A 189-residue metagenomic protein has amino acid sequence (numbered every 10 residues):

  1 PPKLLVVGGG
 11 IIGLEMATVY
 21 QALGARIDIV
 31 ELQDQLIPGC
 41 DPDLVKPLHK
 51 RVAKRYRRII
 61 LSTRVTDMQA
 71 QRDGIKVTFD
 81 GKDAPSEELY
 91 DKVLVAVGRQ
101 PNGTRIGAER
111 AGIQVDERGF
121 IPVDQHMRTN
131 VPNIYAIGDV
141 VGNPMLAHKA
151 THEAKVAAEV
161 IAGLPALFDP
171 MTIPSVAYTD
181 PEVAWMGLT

Functional and structural regions predicted by a protein language model:
P1-P2, E88, K92-F168: FAD-site-proximal beta/loop scaffold in flavoenzymes
L4-V6, L36-I37, G119, Y178-P181: A generic structural signal for short
L5-V7, D28-V30, Y135: Conserved hydrophobic packing residues within short motifs/helices of P-loop NTPase cores of ABC-family ATPases
V7-G10, C40, D139: Glycine-rich Rossmann-fold phosphate-binding loop(s) that bind the pyrophosphate of adenine dinucleotide cofactors
G13-L14: N-terminal Rossmann-fold NAD(P) dinucleotide-binding loop
A17, Q21-A22: Gly/Ala-rich phosphate-binding loop of Rossmann-like dinucleotide-binding domains, activating on the conserved
L23-Q125: A Rossmann-like FAD-binding core segment of flavoenzymes
D41-D43, K54, V65-D67, I75 (+2 more regions): Mid-to-C-terminal Rossmann-like scaffold of FAD/NAD(P)H-dependent oxidoreductases
